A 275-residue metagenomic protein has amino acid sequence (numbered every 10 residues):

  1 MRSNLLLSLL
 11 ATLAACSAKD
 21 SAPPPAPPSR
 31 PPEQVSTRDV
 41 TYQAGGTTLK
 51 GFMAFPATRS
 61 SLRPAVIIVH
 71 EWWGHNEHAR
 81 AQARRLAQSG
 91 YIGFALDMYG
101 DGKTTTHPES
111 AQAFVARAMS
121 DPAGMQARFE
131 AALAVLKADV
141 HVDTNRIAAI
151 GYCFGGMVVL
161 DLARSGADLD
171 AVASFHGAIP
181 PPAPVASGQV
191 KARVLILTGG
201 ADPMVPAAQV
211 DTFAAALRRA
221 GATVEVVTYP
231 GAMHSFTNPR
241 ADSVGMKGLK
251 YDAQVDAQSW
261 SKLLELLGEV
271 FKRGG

Functional and structural regions predicted by a protein language model:
L13-A15: C-terminal motif of bacterial Sec signal peptides marking the signal peptidase cleavage site
K19-D20, P24-E33, D39-H141, N238-K250: Serine-hydrolase catalytic machinery in alpha/beta-hydrolase-like enzymes
Q82, P206-A216: Short alpha-helix in the alpha/beta-hydrolase fold that links the catalytic acid
Y91, M98, G177, Y229-G231: Active-site loop/turn elements of alpha/beta-hydrolase fold enzymes, especially the short glycine-/histidine-rich
F129-V190: Primarily recognizes the serine-hydrolase "nucleophile elbow" in alpha/beta-hydrolase and SGNH/GDSL folds
Q189-V194, A220-T223: Short, proline-enriched alpha-helix->beta-strand connector loops that line the catalytic pocket of alpha/beta-hydrolase
I196-T198, D202: Short beta-strand/loop motif that positions the catalytic acidic residue of the alpha/beta-hydrolase fold
R218-G275: C-terminal catalytic histidine-bearing segment of alpha/beta-hydrolase fold enzymes
